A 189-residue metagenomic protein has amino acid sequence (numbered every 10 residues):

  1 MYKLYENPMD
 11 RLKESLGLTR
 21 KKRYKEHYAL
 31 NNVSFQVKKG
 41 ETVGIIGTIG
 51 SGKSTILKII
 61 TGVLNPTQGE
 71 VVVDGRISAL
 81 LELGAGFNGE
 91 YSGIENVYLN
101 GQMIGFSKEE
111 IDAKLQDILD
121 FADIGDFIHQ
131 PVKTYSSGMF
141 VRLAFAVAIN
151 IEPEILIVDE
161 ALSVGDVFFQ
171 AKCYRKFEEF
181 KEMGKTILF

Functional and structural regions predicted by a protein language model:
M1-N32: Pre-NBD coupling/linker segments of ABC/ABC-like ATPases
L12-G17, Y98, E110-F127: Conserved ABC ATPase "signature" region
I46-T48: The feature captures the beta-strand-to-loop junction immediately N-terminal to the Walker
T61: Helix-to-loop junction immediately C-terminal to a conserved catalytic motif
I118-F121, A146-V158, V164: A short, proline-enriched helix->beta-strand linker immediately N-terminal to the Walker B motif in ABC-type P-loop
P131-G138: Conserved ABC ATPase signature
